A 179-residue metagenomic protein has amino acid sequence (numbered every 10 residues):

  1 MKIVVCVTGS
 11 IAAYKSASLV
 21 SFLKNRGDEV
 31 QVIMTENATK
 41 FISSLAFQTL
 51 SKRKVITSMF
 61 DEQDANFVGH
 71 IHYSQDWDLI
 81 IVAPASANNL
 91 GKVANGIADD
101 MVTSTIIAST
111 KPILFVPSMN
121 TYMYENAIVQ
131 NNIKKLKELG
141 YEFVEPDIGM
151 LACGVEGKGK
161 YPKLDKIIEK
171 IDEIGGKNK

Functional and structural regions predicted by a protein language model:
M1-L114, N120-K179: A cross-family phosphate/adenosyl-ligand binding-site feature
